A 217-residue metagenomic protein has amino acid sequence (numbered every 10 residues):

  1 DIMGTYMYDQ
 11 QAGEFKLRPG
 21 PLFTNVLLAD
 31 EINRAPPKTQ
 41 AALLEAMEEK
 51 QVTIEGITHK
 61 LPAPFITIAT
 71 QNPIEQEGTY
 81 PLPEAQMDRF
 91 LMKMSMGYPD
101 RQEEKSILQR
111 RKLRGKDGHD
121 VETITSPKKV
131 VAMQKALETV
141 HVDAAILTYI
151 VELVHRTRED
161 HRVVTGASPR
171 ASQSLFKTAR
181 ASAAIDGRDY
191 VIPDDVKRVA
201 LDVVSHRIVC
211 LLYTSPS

Functional and structural regions predicted by a protein language model:
D1-M7: AAA+/P-loop NTPase substrate/partner-engagement loops
I2, D30, L43, T70 (+3 more regions): Conserved RecA-like P-loop NTPase ATPase core
D9-L27: Conserved alpha-helical scaffold flanking the Walker A/P-loop in AAA+ ATPase domains
T24-M47, Y80-E84, R101-E104: Conserved AAA+/SF3 P-loop NTPase catalytic/coupling segment centered on the Walker-B
E49-I124, A132-L137, R180-S182: Canonical AAA+ ATPase core
K112-L212: Basic, amphipathic alpha-helical bundle interface domains used for macromolecular binding and assembly
Y213-S217: Conserved small/polar residues in nucleotide/adenosyl-binding loops
